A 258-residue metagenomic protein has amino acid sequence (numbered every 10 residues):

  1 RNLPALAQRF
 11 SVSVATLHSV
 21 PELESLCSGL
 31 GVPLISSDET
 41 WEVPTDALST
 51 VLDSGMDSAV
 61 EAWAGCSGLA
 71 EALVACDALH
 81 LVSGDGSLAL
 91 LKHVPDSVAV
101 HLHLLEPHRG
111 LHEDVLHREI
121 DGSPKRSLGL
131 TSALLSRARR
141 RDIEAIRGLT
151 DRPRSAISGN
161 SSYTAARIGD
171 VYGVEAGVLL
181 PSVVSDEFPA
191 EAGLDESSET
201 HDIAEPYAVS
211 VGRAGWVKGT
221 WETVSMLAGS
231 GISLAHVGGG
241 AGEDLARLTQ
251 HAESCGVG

Functional and structural regions predicted by a protein language model:
R1, P206, R213-G229, E243: A conserved mid-protein helix/loop that constitutes part of the nucleotide-sugar donor-binding site
R1-A7: Short amphipathic alpha-helix
A7-S54: N-terminal strand-loop element at the rim of the active site of nucleotide-sugar-dependent glycosyltransferases
T16-P21, S233-L248, E253: Glycosyltransferase donor-sugar binding loop
T45-A78, S83-A89, R137-E144: An amphipathic, basic-hydrophobic alpha-helix
A70, H108, E119-I157, A165-A166: Membrane-proximal helix-turn-helix segments that form the acceptor-binding/catalytic region of lipid-linked
A78-H80, V94-L128, G177: Active-site proximal beta-strand in glycosyltransferases
A166, D170-V171, G177, V183-E205: Acidic anion/phosphate-binding donor-loop and adjacent secondary structure in glycosyltransferase catalytic cores
